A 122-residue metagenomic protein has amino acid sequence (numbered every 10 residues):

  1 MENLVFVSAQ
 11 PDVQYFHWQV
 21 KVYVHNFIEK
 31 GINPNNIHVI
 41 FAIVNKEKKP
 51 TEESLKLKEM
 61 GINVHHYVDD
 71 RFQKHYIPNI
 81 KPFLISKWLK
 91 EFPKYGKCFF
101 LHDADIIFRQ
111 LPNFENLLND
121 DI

Functional and structural regions predicted by a protein language model:
M1-I77, W88-Y95: N-terminal anchoring/stem segment of glycosyltransferases
N79-I122: GT-A fold catalytic core of metal-dependent nucleotide-sugar glycosyltransferases, centered on the diacidic
